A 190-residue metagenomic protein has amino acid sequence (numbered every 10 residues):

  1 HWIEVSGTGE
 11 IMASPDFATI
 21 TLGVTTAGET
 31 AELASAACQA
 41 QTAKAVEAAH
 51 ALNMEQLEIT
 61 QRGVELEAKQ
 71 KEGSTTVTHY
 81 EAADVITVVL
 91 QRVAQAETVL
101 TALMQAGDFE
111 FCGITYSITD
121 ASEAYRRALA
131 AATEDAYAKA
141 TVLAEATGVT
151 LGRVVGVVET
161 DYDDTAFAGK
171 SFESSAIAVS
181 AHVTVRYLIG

Functional and structural regions predicted by a protein language model:
H1-G190: Short, charge-dense linear interaction motifs
